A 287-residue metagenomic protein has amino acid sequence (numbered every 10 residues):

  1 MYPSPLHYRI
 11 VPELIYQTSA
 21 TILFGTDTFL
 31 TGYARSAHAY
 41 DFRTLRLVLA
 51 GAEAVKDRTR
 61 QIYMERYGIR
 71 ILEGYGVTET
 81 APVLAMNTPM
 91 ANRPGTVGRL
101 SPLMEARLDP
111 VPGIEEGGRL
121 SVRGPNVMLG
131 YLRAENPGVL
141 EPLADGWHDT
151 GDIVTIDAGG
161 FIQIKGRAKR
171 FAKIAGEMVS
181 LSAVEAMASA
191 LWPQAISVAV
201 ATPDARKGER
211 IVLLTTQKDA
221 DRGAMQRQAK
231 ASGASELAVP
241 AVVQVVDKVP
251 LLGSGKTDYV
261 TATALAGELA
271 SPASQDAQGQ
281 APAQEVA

Functional and structural regions predicted by a protein language model:
M1-T18, D27-T28, V179-V184: ATP-dependent adenylate-forming carboxylate-activation enzymes
P12, A20-F24, A34-R93, E105-R107 (+1 more regions): Gly/Ser/Thr-rich phosphate-binding loop
L23, G118, G124, L129-G130 (+3 more regions): AMP-binding/adenylate-forming catalytic core of the ANL superfamily
A52, G76, G98, D152 (+1 more regions): Active-site glycine-centered loops adjacent to acidic/histidine catalytic or metal-binding residues that shape
L72-E79, V83, G98-L100, V200-P203 (+1 more regions): Beta-strand->loop->alpha-helix junctions that form or flank phosphate-binding loops in nucleotide-handling enzymes
R99-L103, P112-E141, D145, E177-V179: Conserved ATP/PPi-binding loop(s) of AMP-dependent carboxylate-activating enzymes
E209, A234-T257, G279, V286: AMP-binding/adenylate-forming catalytic domain of the ANL superfamily
A264-A287: Acidic/polar alpha-helix N-cap and adjacent early helical turns within long charge-rich amphipathic helices/linkers
